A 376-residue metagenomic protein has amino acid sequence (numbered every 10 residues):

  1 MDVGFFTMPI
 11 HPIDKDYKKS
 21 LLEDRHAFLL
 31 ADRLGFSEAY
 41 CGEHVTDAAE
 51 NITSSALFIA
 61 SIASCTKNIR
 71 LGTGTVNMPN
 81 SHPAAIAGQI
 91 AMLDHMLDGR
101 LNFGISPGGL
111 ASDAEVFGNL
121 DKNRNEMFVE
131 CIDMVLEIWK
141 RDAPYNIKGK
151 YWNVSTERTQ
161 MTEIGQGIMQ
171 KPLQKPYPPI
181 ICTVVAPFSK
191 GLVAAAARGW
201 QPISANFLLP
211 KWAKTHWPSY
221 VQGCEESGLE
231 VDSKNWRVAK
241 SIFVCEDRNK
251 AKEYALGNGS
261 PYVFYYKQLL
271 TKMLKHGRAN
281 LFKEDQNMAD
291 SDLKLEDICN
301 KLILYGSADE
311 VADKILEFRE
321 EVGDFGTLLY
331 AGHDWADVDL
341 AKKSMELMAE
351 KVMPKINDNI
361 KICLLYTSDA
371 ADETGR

Functional and structural regions predicted by a protein language model:
M1-K15, L110, I164-P176, N287-N300: N-terminal small/glycine-rich loop or linker at the start of catalytic domains across soluble metabolic enzymes
M1-L71, Y177-P178: N-terminal beta1-alpha1-beta2 module of alpha/beta enzyme domains
V3, I62, L93, V135 (+4 more regions): Conserved, mostly hydrophobic/aromatic
V3-F5, A39-C41, L71-T73, L101-I105 (+4 more regions): Hydrophobic faces of well-ordered beta-strands that scaffold small-molecule active sites in alpha/beta enzyme cores
P9-L21, M78-P83, P178-A186, L302-G306: Active-site mouth loops of central-metabolism enzymes
H82-R198, K214-P218, E225-S227: Internal, glycine-rich beta/alpha segment that forms the wall or movable "lid" of small-molecule/cofactor binding
G306-E321: A short, acidic, amphipathic alpha-helical segment used as a generic capping/interface helix at domain edges
Y366-A371: Conserved small/polar residues in nucleotide/adenosyl-binding loops
